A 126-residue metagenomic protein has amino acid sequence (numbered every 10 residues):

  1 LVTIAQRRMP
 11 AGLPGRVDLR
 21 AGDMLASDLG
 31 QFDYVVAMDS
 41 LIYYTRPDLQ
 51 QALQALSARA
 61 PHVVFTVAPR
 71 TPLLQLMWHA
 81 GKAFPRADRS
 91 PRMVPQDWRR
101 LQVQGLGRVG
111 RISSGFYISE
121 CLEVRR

Functional and structural regions predicted by a protein language model:
L1-G30, P47-A58, H62-R126: Class I (Rossmann-like) S-adenosyl-L-methionine-dependent methyltransferase catalytic domain, capturing the SAM-binding
D33: Catalytic cores of carbohydrate-active enzymes
V36-A37: A conserved beta-strand element that flanks and buttresses the S-adenosyl-L-methionine
S40: Hydrophobic adenine-recognition pocket in adenosine-nucleotide-binding enzymes
Y43: ABC ATPase nucleotide-binding domain "signature" loop
